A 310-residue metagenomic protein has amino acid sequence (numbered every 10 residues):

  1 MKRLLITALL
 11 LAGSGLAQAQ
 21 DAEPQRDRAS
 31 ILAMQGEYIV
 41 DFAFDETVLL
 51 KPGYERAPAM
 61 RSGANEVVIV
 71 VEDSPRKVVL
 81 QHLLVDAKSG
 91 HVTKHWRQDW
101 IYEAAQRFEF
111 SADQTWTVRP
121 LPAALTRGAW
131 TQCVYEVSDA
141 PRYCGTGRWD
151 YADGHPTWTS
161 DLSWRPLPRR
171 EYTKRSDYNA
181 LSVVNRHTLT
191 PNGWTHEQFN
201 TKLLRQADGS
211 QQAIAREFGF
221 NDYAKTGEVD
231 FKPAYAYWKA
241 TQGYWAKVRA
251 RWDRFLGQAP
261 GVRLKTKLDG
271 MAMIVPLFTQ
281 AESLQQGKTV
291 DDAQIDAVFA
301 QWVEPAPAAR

Functional and structural regions predicted by a protein language model:
M1-L4: Positively charged n-region of N-terminal signal peptides that target proteins for export
A8-Q18: Hydrophobic h-region of N-terminal signal peptides that target proteins for export in Gram-negative bacteria
A22-E37: N-terminal helix-cap/turn-to-beta initiation motif at the start of protein domains
E23-D27, A43-P75: Short, solvent-exposed loop/hinge segments that bridge or flank secondary-structure elements
K51, D73-A112: N-terminal intrinsically disordered, cationic/polar leader segments that include organellar targeting peptides
R56-P58, S62-E72, Q81, R97-W100 (+2 more regions): Hydrophobic/aromatic beta-strand elements that line small-molecule binding cavities or substrate pockets in beta-rich
R127-S182, K202: Short helix-loop boundary/capping segments
N179-N185, T190-R310: Acidic, serine/threonine-rich low-complexity disordered tracts
